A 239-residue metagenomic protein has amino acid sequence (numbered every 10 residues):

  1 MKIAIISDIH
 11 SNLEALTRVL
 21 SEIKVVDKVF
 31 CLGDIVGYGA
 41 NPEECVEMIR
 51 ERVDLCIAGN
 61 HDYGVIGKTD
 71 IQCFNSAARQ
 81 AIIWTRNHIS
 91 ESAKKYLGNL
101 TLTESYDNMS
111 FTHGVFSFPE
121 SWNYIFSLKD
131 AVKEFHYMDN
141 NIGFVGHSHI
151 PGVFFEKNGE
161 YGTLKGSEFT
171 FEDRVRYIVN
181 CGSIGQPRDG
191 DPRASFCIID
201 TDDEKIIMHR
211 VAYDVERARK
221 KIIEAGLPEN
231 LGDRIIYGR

Functional and structural regions predicted by a protein language model:
K2-G98: Core catalytic region of metal-dependent phosphoesterases/phosphodiesterases, especially metallo-beta-lactamase-like
K2-H10, N108-V115, I178-G182: Active-site-proximal beta-strand elements of phosphoester/diester hydrolases
H10-A15, G37-A40, H61-I66, S117-P119 (+2 more regions): Active-site environment of divalent metal-dependent phosphoester hydrolases
E22-I23, V46-I49, C73-F74, L128-K129 (+2 more regions): Glycine-rich, phosphate-binding/catalytic loops in enzymes
K24-V26, H88-E156, R239: His/acidic metal-ligating clusters that form di-metal
F30, L55-I57, T112, F144 (+1 more regions): Hydrophobic/aromatic beta-strand patches that form the interior of the parallel beta-sheet core in alpha/beta enzyme
E156-R239: Acidic, His/Gly-rich catalytic cores of divalent-metal-dependent hydrolytic chemistry
